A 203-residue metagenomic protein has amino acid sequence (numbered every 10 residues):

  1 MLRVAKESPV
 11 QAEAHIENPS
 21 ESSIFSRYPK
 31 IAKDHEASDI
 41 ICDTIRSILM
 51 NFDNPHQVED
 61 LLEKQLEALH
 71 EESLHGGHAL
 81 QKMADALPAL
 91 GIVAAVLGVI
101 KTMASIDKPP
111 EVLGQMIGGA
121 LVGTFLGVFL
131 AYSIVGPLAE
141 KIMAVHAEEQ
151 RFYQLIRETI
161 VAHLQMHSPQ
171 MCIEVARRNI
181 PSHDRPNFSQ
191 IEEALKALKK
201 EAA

Functional and structural regions predicted by a protein language model:
M1-G76, E148-A203: Large intracellular
Q65-A144: Helix-termination/interfacial motifs at the ends of transmembrane alpha-helices
